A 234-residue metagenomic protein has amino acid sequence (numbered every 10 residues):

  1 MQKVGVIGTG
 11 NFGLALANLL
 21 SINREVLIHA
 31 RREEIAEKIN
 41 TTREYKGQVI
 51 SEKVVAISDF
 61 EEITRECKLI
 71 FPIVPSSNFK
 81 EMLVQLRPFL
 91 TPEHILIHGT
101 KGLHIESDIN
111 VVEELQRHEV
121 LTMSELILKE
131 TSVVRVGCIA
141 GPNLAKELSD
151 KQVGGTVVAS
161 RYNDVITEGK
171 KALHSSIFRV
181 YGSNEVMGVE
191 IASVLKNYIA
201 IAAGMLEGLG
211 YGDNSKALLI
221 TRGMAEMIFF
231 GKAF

Functional and structural regions predicted by a protein language model:
M1-I50, V54-D59, Q85, F89 (+1 more regions): NAD(P)+-binding Rossmann beta1-loop-alpha1 motif at the extreme N-terminus of oxidoreductases
V6, I28, L96-H98, C138 (+1 more regions): Structural beta-sheet core signal
G10, L14, E33, I57 (+10 more regions): Electropositive phosphate-/nucleotide-binding environments in soluble metabolic enzymes
I50-I57, C138-I139, G182-N184: Short gly/ser/thr-rich secondary-structure transition/capping motifs
K53-V55, H94, F178: Short, conserved active-site loop motifs that form the nucleotide-linked donor/cofactor pocket
I57, E62-R65, L69-Q152, G169: Rossmann-like NAD(P)(H) cofactor-binding subdomain of soluble oxidoreductases
N78, F89, L126-V136, V153-F234: Internal alpha-helical scaffold of NAD(P)-dependent oxidoreductase catalytic cores
